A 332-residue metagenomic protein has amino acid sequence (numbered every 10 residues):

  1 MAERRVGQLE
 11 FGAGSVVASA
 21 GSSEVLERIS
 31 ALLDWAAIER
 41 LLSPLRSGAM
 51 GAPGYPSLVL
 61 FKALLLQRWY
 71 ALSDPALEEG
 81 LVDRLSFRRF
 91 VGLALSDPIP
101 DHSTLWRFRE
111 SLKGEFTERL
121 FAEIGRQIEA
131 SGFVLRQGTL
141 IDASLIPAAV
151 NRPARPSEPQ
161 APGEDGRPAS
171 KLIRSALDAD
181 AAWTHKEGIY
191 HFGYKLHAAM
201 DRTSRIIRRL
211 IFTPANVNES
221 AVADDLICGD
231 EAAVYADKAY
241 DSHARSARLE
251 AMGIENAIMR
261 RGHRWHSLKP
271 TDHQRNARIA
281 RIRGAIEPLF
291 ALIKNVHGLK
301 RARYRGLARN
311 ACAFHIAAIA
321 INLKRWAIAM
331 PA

Functional and structural regions predicted by a protein language model:
M1-E39, S43, I328-A332: Charged, often Cys/His-bearing segments associated with DNA-binding zinc-finger transcription factors
E39-L58: An N-terminal domain-cap segment
A52, P56, E79-V82, S96 (+4 more regions): Polybasic low-complexity intrinsically disordered regions
V59-A71: Alpha-helical support elements that line or immediately flank enzyme active sites and cofactor-binding pockets
A76-R88: DNA-recognition alpha helix
E158-A161, C228, A232-A233, K238-H315: Helix-centered, glycine/charged polyanion-binding patches within enzymatic domains that contact phosphate-containing
H273, V296, W326-A332: A short, flexible helix-boundary coil/loop motif
